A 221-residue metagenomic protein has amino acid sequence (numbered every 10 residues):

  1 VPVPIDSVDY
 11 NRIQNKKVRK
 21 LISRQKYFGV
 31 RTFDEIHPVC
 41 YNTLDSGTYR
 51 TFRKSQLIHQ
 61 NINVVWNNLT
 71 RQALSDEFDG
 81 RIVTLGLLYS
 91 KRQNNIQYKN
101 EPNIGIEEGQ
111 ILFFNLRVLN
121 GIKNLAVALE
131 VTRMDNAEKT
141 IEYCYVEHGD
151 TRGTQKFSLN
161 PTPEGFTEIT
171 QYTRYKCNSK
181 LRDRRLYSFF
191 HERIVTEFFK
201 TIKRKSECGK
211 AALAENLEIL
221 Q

Functional and structural regions predicted by a protein language model:
V1-N103: Hydrophobic ligand-binding cavity/cleft-lining segments
V1-S7, E142-E197: Beta-strand/loop substructures that line and gate deep hydrophobic ligand-binding cavities in soluble
I22-R24, N42-D45, Y49, D76-E77 (+4 more regions): Glycine-rich portal/gate segments that line the openings of hydrophobic small-molecule binding cavities
Y49-L57, I111, A126, T140 (+2 more regions): Intrinsic-disorder/low-complexity, polar/charged segments enriched in Ser/Thr/Lys/Arg/Asp/Glu/Gln
H59-N63, T132-T140, S158-E168: A short, structured loop/turn motif at beta-sheet edges
V65-L69, S75, V131, I141-Y143 (+3 more regions): Hydrophobic pocket/interface hotspot
D183, Y187-Q221: Long, compositionally biased interface segments
